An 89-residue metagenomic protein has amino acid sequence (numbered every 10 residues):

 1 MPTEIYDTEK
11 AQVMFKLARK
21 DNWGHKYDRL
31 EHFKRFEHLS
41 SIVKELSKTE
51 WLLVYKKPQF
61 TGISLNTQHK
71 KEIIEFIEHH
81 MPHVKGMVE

Functional and structural regions predicted by a protein language model:
P2-K34: Short amphipathic alpha-helical interface segments
K20, T49, H80-H83: Surface-exposed polar/charged interaction patches
F33-T49: Short amphipathic alpha-helical interaction segments
S47-K57: A short, conserved structural fragment
Q59-L65: Minor-groove-contacting beta-hairpin "wing" of winged helix-turn-helix DNA-binding domains
Q68-E89: Short, amphipathic alpha-helical interaction segments positioned at domain boundaries
